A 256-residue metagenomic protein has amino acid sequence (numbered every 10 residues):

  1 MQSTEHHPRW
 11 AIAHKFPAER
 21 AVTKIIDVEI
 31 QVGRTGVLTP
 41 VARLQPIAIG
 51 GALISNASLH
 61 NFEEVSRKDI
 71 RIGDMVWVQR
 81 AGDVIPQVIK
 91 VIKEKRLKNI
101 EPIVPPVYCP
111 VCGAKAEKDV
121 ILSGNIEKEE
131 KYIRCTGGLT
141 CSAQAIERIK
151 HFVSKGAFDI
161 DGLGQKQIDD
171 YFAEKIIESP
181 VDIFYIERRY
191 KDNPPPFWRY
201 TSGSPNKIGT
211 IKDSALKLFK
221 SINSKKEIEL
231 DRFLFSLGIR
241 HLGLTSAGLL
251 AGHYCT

Functional and structural regions predicted by a protein language model:
M1-T256: RNA/tRNA-interacting regions in translation and RNA-turnover enzymes
